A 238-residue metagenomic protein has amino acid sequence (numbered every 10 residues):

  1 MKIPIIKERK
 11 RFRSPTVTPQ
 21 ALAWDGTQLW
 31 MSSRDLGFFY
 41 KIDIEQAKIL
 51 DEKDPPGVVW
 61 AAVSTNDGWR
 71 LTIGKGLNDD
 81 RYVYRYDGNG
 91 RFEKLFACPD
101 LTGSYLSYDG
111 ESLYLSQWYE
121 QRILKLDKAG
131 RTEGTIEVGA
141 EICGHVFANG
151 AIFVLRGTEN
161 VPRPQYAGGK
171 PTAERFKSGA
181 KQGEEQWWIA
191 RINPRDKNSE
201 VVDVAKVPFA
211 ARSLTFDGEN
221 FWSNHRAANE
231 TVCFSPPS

Functional and structural regions predicted by a protein language model:
K10-P15, E52-P56, L95-D100, T135-A140 (+1 more regions): Surface loop/turn motifs at the tips and blade-to-blade linkers of beta-strand repeat domains
R11-G37: Beta-strand-rich domains and repeat architectures in extracellular enzymes and scaffolds, especially beta-propellers
P15, M31-L36, L71-D79, L115-E120 (+4 more regions): Conserved beta-strand positions in repeat-built beta-propeller and related beta-rich domains
V17-L22, G57-T65, L101-Y108, V138-N149 (+1 more regions): Repeated scaffold domains used in trafficking and secretory/extracellular systems, primarily beta-propellers
Q28, G68-R70, S112, A151 (+1 more regions): Conserved core beta-strand positions within WD40 beta-propeller blades
F38-Y40, N78-Y84, I123-L124, P162-G168 (+2 more regions): Structural motif
D43-A47, Y86-R91, D127-R131, N193-K197 (+1 more regions): Short loop/turn segments that connect beta-strands within beta-propeller blades
F209-S238: Blade-level signature of beta-propeller repeat domains, shared across WD40, Kelch, NHL, RCC1 and BNR/Asp-box propellers
